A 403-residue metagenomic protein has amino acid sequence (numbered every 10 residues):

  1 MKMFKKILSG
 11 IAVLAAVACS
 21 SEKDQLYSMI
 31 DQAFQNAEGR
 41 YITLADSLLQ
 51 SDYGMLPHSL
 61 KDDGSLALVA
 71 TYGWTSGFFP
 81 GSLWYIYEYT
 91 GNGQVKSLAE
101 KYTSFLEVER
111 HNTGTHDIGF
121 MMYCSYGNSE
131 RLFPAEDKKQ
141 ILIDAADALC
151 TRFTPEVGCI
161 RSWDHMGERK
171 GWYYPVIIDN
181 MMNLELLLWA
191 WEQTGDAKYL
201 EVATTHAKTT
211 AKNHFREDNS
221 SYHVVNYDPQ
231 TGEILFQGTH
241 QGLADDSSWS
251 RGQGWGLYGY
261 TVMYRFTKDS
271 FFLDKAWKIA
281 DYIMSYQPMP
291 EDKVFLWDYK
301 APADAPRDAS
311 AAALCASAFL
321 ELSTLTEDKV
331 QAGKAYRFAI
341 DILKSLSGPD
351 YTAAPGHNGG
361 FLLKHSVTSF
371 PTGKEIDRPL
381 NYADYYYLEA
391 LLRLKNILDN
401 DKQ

Functional and structural regions predicted by a protein language model:
M1-S28: Bacterial Sec-dependent N-terminal signal peptides
K23-Q403: Glycan-recognition and catalytic cores of secretory/periplasmic carbohydrate-active enzymes
